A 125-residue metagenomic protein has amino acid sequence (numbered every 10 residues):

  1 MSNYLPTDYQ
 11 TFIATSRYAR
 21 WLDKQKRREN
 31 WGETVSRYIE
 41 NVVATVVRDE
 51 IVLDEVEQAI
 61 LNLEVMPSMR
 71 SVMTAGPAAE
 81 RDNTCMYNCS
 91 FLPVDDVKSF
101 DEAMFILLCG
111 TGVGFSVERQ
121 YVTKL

Functional and structural regions predicted by a protein language model:
M1-L125: Extended catalytic cores of very large enzyme megasubunits
